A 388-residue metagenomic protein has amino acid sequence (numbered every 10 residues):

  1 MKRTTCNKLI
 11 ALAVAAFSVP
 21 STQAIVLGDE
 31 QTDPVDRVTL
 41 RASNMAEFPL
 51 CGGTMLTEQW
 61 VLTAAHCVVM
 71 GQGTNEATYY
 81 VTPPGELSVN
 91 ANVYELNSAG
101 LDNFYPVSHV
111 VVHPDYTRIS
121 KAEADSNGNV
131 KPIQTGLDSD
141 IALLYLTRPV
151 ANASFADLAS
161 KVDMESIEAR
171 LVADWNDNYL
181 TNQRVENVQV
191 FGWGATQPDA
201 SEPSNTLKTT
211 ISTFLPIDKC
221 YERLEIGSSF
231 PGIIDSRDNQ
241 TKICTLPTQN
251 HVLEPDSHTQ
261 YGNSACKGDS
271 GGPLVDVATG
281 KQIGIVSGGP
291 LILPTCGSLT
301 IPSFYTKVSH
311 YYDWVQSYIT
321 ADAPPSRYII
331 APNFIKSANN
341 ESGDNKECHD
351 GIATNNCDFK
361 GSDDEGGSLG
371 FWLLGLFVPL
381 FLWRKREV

Functional and structural regions predicted by a protein language model:
K2-L9, S368: Bacterial N-terminal signal peptides that target proteins for export
S18-S21: N-terminal signal peptide c-region/cleavage motif recognized by signal peptidases
I25-E30, M45, A77-N152, M164 (+4 more regions): Conserved catalytic-core segment of clan PA serine endopeptidases
Q31-T39, P49-V69, A77-L87, P203-Y221 (+1 more regions): C-terminal subregion of chymotrypsin/trypsin-like serine protease catalytic domains
N44-A46, V61, C67-V69, Y116-T117 (+4 more regions): Solvent-exposed loop/turn segments at secondary-structure junctions within structured extracellular/periplasmic domains
D138-D256: Chymotrypsin/trypsin-fold serine protease catalytic domain
G361-L373: Short, threonine-centered small-residue motifs that mark membrane-proximal processing/anchoring sites and TM-junction
G370-E387: A cross-kingdom C-terminal cell-surface attachment/processing module
